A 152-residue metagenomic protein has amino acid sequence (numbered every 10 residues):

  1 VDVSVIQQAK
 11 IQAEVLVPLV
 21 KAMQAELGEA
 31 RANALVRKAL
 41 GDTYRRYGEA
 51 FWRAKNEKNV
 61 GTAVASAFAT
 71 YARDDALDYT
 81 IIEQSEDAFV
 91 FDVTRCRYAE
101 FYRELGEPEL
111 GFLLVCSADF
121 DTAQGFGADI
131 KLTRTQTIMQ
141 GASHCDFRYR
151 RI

Functional and structural regions predicted by a protein language model:
V1-A88, R97-V115, G125, D129-H144 (+1 more regions): N-terminal accessory segment detector
F91: A helicase ATPase "motif cassette" and its flanking acidic/Ser/Thr-rich regulatory loops
D121: Ligand-binding pocket scaffold of soluble enzyme catalytic domains
